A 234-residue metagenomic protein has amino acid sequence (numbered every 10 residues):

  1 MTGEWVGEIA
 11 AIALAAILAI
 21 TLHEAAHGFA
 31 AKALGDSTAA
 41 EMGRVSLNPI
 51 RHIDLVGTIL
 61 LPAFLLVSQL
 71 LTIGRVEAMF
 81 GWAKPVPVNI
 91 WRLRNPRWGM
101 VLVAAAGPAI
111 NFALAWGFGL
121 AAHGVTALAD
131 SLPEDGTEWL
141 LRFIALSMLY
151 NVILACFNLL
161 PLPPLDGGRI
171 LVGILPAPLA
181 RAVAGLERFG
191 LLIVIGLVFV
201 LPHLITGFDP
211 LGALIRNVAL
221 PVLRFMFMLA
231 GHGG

Functional and structural regions predicted by a protein language model:
M1-G234: Hydrophobic transmembrane alpha-helices and their immediate loop junctions in multi-pass integral membrane proteins
